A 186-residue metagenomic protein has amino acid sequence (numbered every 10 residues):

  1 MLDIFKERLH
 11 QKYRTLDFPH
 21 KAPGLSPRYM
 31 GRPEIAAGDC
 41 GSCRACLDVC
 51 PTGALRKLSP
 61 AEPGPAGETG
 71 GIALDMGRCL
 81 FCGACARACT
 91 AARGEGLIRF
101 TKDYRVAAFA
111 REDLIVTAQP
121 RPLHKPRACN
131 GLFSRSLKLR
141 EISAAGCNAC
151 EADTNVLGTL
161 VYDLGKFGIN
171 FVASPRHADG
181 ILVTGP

Functional and structural regions predicted by a protein language model:
M1-V49, G53-R56: Ferredoxin-type iron-sulfur electron-transfer modules and their immediate structural context
L2-D3, E7-L16, A66, A86-H177: Flanking helices and flexible, charged tails adjoining ferredoxin-like Fe-S electron-transfer domains in multi-subunit
Y29-P33, G70, D179: Short amphipathic alpha-helical segments
I35, R44-F109: Iron-sulfur cluster-binding cysteine motifs and their immediate structural context in ferredoxin-like electron-transfer
G41, A45, L80, H124 (+1 more regions): Conserved active-site and cofactor/substrate-binding residues in soluble primary-metabolism enzymes
G185: Glycine-rich, N-terminal phosphate-binding loop of Rossmann-like dinucleotide-binding domains
